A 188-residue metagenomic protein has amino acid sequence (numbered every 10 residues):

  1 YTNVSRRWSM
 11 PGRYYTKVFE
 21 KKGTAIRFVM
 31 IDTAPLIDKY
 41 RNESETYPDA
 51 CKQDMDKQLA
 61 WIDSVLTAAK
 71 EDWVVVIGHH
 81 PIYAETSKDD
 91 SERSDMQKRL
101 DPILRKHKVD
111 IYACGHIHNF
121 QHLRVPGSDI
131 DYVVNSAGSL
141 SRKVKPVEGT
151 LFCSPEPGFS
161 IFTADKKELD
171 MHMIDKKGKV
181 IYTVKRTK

Functional and structural regions predicted by a protein language model:
Y1-K70, D90-S91, D95, R99-I111 (+1 more regions): Extended active-site neighborhood of metal-dependent phosphoesterases/phosphodiesterases
T33, I77-P81, H116-I117, I174: Short, well-ordered beta-to-alpha junction loops that form the rim of enzyme active sites and present histidine/acidic
A69-T86: Short acidic, glycine-rich surface-loop motifs adjacent to enzyme active sites
V75-I77, A113, V133: Structural detector of well-ordered beta-strand residues that form the stable sheet scaffold of enzyme domains
G178-V180: Residue-level signal for glycine
Y182-R186: Short, solvent-exposed beta-strand-to-loop segments that form ligand-recognition rims of beta-rich domains
